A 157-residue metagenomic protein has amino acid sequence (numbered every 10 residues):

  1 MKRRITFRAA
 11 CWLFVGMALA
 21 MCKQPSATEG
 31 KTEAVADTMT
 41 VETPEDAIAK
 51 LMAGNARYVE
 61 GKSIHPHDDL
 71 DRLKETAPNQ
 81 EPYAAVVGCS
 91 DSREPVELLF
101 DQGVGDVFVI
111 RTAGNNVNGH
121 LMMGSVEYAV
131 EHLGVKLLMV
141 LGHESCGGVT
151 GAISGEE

Functional and structural regions predicted by a protein language model:
K2-C11: Bacterial N-terminal signal peptides that target proteins for export
A18-M21: C-terminal motif of bacterial Sec signal peptides marking the signal peptidase cleavage site
K23-P25: Bacterial signal peptide processing site
E29-T40: Short, contiguous pre-domain boundary segments
M39-N116, H120: Short, conserved "active-site rim" segments that organize catalytic pockets and cofactor/ligand binding
V96-E157: Short HxH-centered metal-ligating active-site micro-motif
